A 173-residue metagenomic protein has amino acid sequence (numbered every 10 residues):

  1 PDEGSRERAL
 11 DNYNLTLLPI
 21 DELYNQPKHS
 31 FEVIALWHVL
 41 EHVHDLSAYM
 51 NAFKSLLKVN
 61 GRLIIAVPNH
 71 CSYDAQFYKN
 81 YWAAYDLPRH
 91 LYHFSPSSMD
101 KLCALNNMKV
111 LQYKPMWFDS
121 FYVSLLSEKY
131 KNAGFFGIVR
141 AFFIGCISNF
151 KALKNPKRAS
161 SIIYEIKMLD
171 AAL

Functional and structural regions predicted by a protein language model:
P1-Y78, H93-L105, S161-L173: Conserved SAM-binding loop
E7, A83, K154-N155: Short secondary-structure boundary/capping segments
Y13, L87, K109: Residue-level signal for beta-strand positions within conserved beta-sheet cores that form or flank
L17-P19, A84-Y85, Y113: Short hydrophobic/aromatic-enriched beta-strand-loop microsegments
Y78-L87, L125-A133: Short glycine/proline- and charge-enriched loop/turn segments that cap or connect secondary-structure elements
H90: Conserved glycine-rich, hydrophobic/aromatic-active-site segments that form phosphate/pyrophosphate or metal-binding
P96-K114, R140-F143: A SAM-dependent methyltransferase catalytic signature shared across enzymes that methylate proteins
Q112-L173: A C-terminal cap/extension of S-adenosyl-L-methionine-dependent methyltransferases that defines the acceptor-substrate
